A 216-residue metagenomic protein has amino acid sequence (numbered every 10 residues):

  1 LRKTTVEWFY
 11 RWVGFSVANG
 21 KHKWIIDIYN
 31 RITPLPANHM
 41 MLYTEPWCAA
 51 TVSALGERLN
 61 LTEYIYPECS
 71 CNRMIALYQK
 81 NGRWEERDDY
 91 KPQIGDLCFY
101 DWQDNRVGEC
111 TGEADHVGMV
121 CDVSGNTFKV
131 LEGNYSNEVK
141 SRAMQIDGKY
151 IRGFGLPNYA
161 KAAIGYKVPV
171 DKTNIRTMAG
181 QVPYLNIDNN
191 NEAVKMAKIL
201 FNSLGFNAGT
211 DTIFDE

Functional and structural regions predicted by a protein language model:
L1-L61, V168-I187: N-terminal capping segments
R2-K3, L61-N137: ...with weaker cross-activation on analogous glycine-rich loops/strands in unrelated enzymes
L42-P46, R87-D89, I213: Residues at secondary-structure transition points
E138-D147: A short macromolecule-binding patch
D147-R176: Low-complexity, Gly/Ser/Thr/Pro-rich intrinsically disordered linker/tail segments
Y184-E216: Short acidic, glycine/serine/threonine-rich helix-capping segments at coil-helix boundaries
